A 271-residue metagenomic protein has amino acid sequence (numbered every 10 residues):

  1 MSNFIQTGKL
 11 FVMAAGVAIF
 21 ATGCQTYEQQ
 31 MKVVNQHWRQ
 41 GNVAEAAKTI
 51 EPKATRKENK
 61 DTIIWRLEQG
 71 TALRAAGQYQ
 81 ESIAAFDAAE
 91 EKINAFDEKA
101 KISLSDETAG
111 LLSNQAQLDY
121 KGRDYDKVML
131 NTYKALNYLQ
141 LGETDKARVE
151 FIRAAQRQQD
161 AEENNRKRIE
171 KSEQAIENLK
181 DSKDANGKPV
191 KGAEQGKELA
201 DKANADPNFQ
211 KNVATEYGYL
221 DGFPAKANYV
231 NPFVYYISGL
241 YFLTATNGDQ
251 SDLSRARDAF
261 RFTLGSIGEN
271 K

Functional and structural regions predicted by a protein language model:
F20-V43: Bacterial Sec signal peptide processing site at the extreme N-terminus
V33, Q69, K134, Y236-S238 (+1 more regions): Structural register within alpha-helical repeat arrays
Q40, A76, L141, A245-T246 (+1 more regions): Structural motif corresponding to the intra-repeat A-B loop/turn of tetratricopeptide repeats
K57-E58, I93, A100, R157-N165 (+1 more regions): Alpha-helical junction/boundary sensor with strong preference for TPR arrays
A161, N165-R168, S172-K271: Extracytoplasmic/secretory-pathway proteins
